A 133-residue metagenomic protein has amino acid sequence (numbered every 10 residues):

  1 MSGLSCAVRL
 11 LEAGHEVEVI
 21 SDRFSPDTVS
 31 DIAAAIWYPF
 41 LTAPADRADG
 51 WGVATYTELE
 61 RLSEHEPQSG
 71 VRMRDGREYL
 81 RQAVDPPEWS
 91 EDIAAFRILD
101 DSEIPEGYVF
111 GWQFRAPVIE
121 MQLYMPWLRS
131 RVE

Functional and structural regions predicted by a protein language model:
M1-V19: N-terminal Rossmann-like FAD-binding beta1-loop-alpha1 element of flavoenzymes
S2, V29, A116, E120: Short, contiguous, pocket-lining structural segments that sit at or immediately flank catalytic/ligand-binding sites
L4, V8, A35, V53 (+1 more regions): A structural signal for well-ordered alpha-helical segments within the folded catalytic domains of diverse enzymes
L10, I32-A35, I93-A94: Short, glycine/charged-enriched secondary-structure capping and boundary segments
E12-E16, P67, E133: Short glycine/proline-enriched coil/turn segments at helix->beta-strand junctions
S21-A48: Conserved N-terminal glycine-rich FAD pyrophosphate-binding loop of Rossmann-like flavoproteins
P39-L41, R47-E64: Active-site donor-binding segments of glycosyltransferases and PAPS-dependent sulfotransferases
T57-V132: Flavin (FAD/FMN) cofactor-binding and adjacent substrate-gating region of FAD-dependent oxidoreductase domains
